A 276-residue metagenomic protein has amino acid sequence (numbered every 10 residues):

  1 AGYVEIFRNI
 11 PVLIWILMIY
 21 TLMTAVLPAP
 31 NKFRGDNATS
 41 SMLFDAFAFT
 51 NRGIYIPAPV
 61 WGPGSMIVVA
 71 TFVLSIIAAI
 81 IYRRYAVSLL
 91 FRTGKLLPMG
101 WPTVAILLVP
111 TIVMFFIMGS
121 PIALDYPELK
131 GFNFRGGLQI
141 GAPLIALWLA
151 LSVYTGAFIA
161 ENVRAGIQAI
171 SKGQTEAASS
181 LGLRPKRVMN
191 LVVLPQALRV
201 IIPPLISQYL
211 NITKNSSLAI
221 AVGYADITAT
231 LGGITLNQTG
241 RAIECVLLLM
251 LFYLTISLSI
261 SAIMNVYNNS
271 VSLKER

Functional and structural regions predicted by a protein language model:
A1-R276: Transmembrane alpha-helices and adjacent helix-loop boundaries
